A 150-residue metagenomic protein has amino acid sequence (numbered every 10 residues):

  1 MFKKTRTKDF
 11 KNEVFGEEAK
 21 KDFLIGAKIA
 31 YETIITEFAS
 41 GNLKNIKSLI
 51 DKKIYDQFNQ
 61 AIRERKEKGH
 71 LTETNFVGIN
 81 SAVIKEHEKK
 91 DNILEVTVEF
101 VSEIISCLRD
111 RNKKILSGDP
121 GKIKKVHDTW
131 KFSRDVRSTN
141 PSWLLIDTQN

Functional and structural regions predicted by a protein language model:
M1-K11, I93-T97, C107-N150: Short beta-strand edge/turn micro-motifs at domain boundaries
F2-K85: Core segments of small alpha/beta cavity-forming domains
L24, I46, Y55, A61 (+8 more regions): Aromatic-enriched hydrophobic runs in primary sequence
D51, E103, R137: Residue-level marker of positions within ordered structural domains that often coincide with functionally constrained
H70-D110: Surface-exposed, charged secondary-structure patches
